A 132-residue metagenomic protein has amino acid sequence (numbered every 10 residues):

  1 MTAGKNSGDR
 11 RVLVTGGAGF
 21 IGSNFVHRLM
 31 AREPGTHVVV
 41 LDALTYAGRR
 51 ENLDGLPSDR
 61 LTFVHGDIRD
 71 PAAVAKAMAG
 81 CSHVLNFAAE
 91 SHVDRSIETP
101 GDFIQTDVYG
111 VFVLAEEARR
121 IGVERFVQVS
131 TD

Functional and structural regions predicted by a protein language model:
M1-D132: N-terminal Rossmann-like NAD(P)+-binding domain of SDR-like oxidoreductases, especially those catalyzing
